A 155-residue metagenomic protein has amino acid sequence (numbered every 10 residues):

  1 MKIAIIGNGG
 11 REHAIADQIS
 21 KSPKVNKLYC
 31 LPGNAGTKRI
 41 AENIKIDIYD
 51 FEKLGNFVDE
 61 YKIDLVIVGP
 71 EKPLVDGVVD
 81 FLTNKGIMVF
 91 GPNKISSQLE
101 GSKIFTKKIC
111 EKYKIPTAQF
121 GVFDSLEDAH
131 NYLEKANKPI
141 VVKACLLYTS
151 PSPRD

Functional and structural regions predicted by a protein language model:
M1-K94: ATP-binding N-terminal substructure of ATP-dependent carboxylate-amine bond-forming enzymes
A4-I5, E100-P151: Active-site nucleotide/adenylate-binding loops and adjacent lid/helix of ATP-dependent enzymes
P23-K24, N137, R154: Short conserved AdoMet
Y49-L54, S96-L99, L126-H130: A short acidic, often aromatic-flanked loop/helix-cap motif at beta-alpha or helix-coil junctions that lines enzyme
V66, Y148-D155: Conserved small/polar residues in nucleotide/adenosyl-binding loops
E71, K143, D155: Acidic active-site catalytic centers that drive phospho-/nucleotidyl reactions and related ester hydrolyses
